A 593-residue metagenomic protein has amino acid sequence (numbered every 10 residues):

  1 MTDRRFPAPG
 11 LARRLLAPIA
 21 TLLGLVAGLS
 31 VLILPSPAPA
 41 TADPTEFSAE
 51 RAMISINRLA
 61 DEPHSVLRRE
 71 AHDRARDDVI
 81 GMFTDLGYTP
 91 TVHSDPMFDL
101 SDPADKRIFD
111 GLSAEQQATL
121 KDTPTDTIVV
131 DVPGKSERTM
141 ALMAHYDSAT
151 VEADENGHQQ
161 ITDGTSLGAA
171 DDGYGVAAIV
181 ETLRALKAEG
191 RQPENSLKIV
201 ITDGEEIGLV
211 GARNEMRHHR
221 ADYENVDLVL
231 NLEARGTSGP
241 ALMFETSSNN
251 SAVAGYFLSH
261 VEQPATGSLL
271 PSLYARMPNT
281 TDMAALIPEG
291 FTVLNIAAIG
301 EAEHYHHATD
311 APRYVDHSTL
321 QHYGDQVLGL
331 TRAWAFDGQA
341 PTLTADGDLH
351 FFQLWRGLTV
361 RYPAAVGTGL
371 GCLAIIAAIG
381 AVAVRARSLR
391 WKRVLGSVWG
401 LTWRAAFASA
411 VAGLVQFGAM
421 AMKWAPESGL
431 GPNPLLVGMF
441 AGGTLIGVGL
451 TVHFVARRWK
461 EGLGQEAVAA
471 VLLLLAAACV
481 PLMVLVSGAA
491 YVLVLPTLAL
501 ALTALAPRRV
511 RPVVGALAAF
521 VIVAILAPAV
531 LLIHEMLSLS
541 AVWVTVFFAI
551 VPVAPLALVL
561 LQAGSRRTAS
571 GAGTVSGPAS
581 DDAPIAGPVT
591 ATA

Functional and structural regions predicted by a protein language model:
M1-R4: N-terminal secretory signal peptides that target proteins for export/translocation
F6-A20: N-terminal Sec-pathway targeting helices
F6-A8, P363, W391, R509: Membrane-interfacial loop-to-transmembrane-helix junctions in polytopic alpha-helical membrane proteins
A17-V31: Hydrophobic membrane-insertion alpha-helices, especially the h-region of bacterial N-terminal signal peptides
P37-V360: Soluble extramembrane regions of membrane proteins in the secretory/endomembrane system
Y223-M243, A365-L389: C-terminal domain-closing interface element
Q353-C372, P432-L436: Juxtamembrane/start-of-transmembrane alpha-helix segments at the extracytoplasmic/lumenal side of membrane anchors
L373-A593: Alpha-helical transmembrane segments of integral membrane proteins
